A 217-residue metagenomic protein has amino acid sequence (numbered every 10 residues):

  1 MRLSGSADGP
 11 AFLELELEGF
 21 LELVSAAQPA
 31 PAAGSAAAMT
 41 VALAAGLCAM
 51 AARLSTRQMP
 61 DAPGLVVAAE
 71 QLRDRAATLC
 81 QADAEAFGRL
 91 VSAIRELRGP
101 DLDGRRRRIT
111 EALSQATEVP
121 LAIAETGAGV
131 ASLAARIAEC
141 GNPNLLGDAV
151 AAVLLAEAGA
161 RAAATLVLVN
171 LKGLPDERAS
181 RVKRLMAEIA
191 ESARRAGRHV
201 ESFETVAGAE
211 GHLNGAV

Functional and structural regions predicted by a protein language model:
R2-L15, L133, N170, R195-A196: Polytopic transmembrane helical bundles with strong interfacial aromatic enrichment
F12-A30: Short, hydrophobic/aliphatic alpha-helical segments
A26-A49, N144-A162: Conserved phosphate/anionic-ligand binding catalytic regions in large, soluble enzymes, centered on
A38-A52, Q58, E157, A164-L185: Catalytic phosphate/nucleotide-handling subdomain of diverse soluble enzymes
M39-L43, L65, L72-R75, L79 (+4 more regions): Amphipathic alpha-helix face/heptad-repeat signature
R57-E96: A structural-propensity feature for long, helix-poor, extended segments
F87-A163, N170: Amphipathic alpha-helical interface segments
A163-V217: C-terminal auxiliary extensions adjacent to catalytic cores
